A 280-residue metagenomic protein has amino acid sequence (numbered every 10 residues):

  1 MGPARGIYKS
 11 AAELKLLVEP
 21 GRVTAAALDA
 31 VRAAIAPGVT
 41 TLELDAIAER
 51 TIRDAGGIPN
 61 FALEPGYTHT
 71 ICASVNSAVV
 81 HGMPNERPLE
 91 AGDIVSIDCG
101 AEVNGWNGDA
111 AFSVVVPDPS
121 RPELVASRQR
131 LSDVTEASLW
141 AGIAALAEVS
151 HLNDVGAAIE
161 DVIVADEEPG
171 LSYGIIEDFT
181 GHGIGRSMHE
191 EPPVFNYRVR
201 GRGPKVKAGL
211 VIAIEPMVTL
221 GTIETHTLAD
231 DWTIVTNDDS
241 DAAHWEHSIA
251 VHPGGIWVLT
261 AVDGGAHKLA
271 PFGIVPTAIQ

Functional and structural regions predicted by a protein language model:
M1-Q280: Active-site neighborhoods and metal-handling regions in enzymes and metal-associated proteins
